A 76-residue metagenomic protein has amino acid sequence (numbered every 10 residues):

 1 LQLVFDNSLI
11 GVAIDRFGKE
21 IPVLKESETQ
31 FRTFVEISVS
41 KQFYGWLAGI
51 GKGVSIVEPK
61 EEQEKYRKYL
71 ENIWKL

Functional and structural regions predicted by a protein language model:
L1-L76: Polybasic (Lys/Arg-rich)
